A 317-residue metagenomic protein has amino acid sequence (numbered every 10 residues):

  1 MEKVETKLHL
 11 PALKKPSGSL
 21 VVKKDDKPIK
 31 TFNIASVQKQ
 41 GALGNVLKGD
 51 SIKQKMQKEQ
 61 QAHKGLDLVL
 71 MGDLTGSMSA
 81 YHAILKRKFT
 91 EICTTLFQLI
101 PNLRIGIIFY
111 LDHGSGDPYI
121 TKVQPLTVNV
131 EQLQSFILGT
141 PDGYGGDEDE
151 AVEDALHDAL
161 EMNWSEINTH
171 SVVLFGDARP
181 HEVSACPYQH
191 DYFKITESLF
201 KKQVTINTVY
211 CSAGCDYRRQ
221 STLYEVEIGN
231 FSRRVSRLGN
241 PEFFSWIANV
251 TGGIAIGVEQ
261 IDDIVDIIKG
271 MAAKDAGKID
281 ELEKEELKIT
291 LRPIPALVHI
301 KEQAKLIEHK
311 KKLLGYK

Functional and structural regions predicted by a protein language model:
E2-K317: Divalent cation-coordinating acidic motifs and surrounding scaffolds that mediate Ca2+/Mg2+/Mn2+/Zn2+-dependent binding
